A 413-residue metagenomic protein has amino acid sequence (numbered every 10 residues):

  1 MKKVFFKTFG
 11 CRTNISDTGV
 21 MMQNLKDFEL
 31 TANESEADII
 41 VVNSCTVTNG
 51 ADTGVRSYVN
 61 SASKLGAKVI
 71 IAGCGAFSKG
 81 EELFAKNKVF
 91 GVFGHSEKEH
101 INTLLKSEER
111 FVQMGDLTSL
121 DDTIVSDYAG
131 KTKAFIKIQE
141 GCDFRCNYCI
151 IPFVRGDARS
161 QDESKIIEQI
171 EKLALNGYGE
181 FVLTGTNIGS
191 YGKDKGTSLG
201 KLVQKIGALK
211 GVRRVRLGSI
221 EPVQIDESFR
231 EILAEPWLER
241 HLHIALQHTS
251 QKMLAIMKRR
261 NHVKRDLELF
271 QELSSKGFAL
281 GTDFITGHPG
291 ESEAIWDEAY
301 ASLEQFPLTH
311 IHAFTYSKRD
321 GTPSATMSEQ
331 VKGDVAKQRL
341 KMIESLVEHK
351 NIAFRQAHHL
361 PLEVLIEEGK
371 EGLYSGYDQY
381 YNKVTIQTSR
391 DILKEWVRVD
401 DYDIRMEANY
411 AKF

Functional and structural regions predicted by a protein language model:
M1-S190, E227-E231, L242, V263-E272 (+4 more regions): Proteins enriched for Cys/Gly/acidic motifs involved in redox and nucleic-acid/cofactor modification
V41, C74, I101, L183 (+7 more regions): Residue-level signal for inorganic ion chemistry
C45, C149-G156, R214-V223, S250-R259 (+2 more regions): Conserved strand-turn element in the central/C-terminal portion of the radical SAM core barrel that lines
T46-A51, Y178-K205, L209, I220-S228 (+2 more regions): Conserved glycine-rich "GG(E/T)P / GGGxP" loop and the immediately following alpha-helix in the radical SAM core
G75-A76, P222-I225, R390: Short beta->alpha connector loops
L175, G200-L209, R214, I225-F284: Radical SAM/AdoMet-radical enzyme domain recognition
K195-G207, E227-H241, E291-T309, G333-Q338 (+1 more regions): Short, electropositive alpha-helical surface patch
T326-F413: Terminal RNA-binding accessory module
